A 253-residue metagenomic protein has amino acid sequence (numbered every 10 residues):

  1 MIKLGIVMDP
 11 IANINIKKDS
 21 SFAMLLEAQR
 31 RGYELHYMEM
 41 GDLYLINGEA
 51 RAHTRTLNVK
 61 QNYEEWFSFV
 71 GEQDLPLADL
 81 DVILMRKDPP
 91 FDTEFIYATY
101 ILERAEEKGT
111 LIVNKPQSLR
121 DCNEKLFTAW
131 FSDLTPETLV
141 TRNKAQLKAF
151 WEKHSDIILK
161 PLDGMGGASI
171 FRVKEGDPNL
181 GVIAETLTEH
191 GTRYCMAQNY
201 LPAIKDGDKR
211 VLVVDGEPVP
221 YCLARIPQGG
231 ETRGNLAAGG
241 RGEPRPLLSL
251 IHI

Functional and structural regions predicted by a protein language model:
M1-G5: Extreme N-terminal starter segment of soluble prokaryotic enzymes
I6, L84-M85, Q198: Redox-cofactor binding/interface segments in oxidoreductases and associated redox assembly factors
D9, D88, L162: Flexible loop residues that form catalytic and substrate-binding hotspots at small-molecule/glycan-binding clefts
N13-I14, K18-V140: Conserved N-proximal alpha/beta basic substrate-recognition cap immediately N-terminal to, or forming the N-lobe
S21, K144-A145, E152-D156, D163-L250: Phosphate-binding site of ATP-dependent enzymes
Y44, L147-K148: Generic structural signal for individual residues within well-ordered alpha-helical segments across diverse proteins
V113, E137, I158, M196-Q198: Short catalytic-loop micro-motif centered on adjacent basic/acidic residues
